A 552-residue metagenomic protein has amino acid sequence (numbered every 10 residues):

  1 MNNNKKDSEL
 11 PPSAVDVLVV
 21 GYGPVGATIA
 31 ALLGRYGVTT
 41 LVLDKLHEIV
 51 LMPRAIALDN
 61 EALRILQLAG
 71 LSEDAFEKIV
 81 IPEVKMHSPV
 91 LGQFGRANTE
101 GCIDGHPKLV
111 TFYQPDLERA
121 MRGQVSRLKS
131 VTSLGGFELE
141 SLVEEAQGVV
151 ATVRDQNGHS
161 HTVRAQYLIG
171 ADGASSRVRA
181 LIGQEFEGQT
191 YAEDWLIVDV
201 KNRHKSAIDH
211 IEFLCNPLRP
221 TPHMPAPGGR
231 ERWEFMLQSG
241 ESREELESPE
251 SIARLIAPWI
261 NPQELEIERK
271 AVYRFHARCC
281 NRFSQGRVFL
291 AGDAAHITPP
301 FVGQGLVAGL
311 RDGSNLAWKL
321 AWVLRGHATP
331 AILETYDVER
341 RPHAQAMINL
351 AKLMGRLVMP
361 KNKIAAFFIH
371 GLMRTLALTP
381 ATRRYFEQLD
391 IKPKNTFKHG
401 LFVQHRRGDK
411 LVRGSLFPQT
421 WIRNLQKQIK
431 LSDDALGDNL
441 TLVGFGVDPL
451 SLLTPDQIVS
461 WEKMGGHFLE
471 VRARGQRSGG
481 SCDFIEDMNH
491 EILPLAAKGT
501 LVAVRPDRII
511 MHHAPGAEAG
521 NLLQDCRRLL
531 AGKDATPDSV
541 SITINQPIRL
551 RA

Functional and structural regions predicted by a protein language model:
N2-D16, V20, Y36, V90-L91 (+6 more regions): Helical substrate-recognition/capping region of FAD-dependent monooxygenase/halogenase enzymes
S13-V15, G158-Y167: Core beta-strand elements of the Rossmann-like FAD/NAD(P) dinucleotide-binding domain in flavoenzyme oxidoreductases
G26-A27: N-terminal Rossmann-fold NAD(P) dinucleotide-binding loop
G34-R54: Glycine-rich FAD pyrophosphate-binding loop
L51-Q124: Active-site-adjacent segment of FAD-dependent monooxygenases/related oxidoreductases
L71, E77, G123, Y167 (+1 more regions): Conserved FAD-binding catalytic core of PHBH/FMO-like flavoproteins
G135-V149: A conserved short coil-to-beta-strand element within the FAD-binding core of flavoproteins
L246-A308, A328-P330, L350, P393-N395 (+2 more regions): FAD/FMN-dependent oxidoreductases across multiple families
